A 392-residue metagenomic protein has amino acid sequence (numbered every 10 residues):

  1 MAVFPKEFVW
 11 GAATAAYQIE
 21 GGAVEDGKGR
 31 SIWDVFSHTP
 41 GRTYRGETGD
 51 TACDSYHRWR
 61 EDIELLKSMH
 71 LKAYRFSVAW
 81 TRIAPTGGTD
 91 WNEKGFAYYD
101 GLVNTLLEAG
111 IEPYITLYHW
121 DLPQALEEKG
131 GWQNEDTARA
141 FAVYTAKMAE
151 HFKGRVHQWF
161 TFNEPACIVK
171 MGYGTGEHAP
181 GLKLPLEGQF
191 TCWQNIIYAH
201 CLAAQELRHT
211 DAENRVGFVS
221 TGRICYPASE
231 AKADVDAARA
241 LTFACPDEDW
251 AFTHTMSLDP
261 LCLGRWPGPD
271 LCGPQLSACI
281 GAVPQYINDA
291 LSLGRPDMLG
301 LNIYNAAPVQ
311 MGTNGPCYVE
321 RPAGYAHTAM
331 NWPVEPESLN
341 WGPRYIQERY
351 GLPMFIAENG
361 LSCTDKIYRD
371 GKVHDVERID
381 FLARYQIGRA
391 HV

Functional and structural regions predicted by a protein language model:
M1-T43, T86-G88, F96-A357, L361-R389: Active-site region of glycoside hydrolase catalytic domains
E7-V9, Y56, A73: A common structural microfeature
R30-E64: Aromatic- and Gly/Pro-rich amphipathic surface segment
D54-E61, M69, V78, K94-G101 (+1 more regions): Generic alpha-helix structural propensity
R58-A79, L293-L299: Catalytic domains of carbohydrate-active enzymes, especially glycoside hydrolases
V78-W91: Glycine-rich, proline-tolerant flexible connector loops at the mouths of alpha/beta enzymes
